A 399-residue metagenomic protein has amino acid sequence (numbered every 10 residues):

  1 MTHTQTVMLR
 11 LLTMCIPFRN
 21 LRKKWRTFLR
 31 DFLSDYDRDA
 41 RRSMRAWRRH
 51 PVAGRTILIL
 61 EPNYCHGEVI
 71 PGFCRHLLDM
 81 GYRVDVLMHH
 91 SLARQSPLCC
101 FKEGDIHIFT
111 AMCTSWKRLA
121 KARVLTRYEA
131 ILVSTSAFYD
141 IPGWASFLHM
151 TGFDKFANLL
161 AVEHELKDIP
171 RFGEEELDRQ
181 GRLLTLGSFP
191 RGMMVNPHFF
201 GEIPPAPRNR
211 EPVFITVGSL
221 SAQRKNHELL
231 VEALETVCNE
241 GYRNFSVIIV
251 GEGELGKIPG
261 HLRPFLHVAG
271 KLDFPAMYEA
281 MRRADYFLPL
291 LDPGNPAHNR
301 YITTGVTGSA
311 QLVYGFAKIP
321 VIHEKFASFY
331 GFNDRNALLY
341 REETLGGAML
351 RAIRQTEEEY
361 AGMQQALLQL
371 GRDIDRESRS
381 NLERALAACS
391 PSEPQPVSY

Functional and structural regions predicted by a protein language model:
M1-T56, E61-N63, S398-Y399: Membrane-proximal basic amphipathic "stem/tether" segments
D39, W47, I59-G72, Y139-D140 (+1 more regions): A short, glycine/small-residue-rich beta-strand->loop->alpha-helix junction that serves as a flexible
S43-M44, L58, V69-D79, D85-G181: Extended catalytic core of nucleotide-activated donor transferases of GT-like folds
S91-L92, H164-K167, L186-P205: Short beta-strand->alpha-helix junction loop in the catalytic core of nucleotide-activated group-transfer enzymes
F199-I203, R208-H261, H267-M277: Conserved catalytic-core segment of nucleotide-activated headgroup transferases in glycan assembly
D273-Y286, P296, G315: Short acidic alpha-helix that forms the nucleotide-activated donor recognition element in Leloir-type transferases
P289-Q311, G315, H323-G331: Nucleotide-sugar-dependent
Y340-P394: A charged, aromatic-enriched C-terminal amphipathic alpha-helix characteristic of glycosyltransferases across folds
